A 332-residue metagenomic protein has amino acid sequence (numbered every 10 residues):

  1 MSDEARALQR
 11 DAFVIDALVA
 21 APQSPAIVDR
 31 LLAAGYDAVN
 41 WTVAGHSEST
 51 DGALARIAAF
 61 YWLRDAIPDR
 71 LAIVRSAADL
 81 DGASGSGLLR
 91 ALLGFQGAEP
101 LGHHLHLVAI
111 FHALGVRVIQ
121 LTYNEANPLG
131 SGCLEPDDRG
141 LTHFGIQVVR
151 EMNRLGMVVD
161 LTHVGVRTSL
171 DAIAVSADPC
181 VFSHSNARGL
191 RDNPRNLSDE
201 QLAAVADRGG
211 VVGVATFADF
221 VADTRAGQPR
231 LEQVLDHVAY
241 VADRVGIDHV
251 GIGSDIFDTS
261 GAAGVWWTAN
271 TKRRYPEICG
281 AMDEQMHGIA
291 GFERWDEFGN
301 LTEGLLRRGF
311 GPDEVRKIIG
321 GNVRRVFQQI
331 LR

Functional and structural regions predicted by a protein language model:
M1-D138, H143, D192-R332: N-terminal hydrophobic targeting/anchoring segments and the immediately downstream early-domain regions of hydrolases
A12-F13, G156-V158: Short active-site oxyanion
V14-A21, V164, F182-S185: Histidine-centered catalytic micro-motifs
V28, H104-V108, G165-D178: Distinct, well-ordered alpha-helical segments
R64-A66, D138-L155, A172-F182, R244: Alpha-helix-loop-beta-strand connector modules within alpha/beta enzyme cores
L71, M157-V164: Catalytic beta/alpha-barrel core
N124-E125, T162-T168: Short, surface-exposed recognition loops or helix-turn segments adjacent to catalytic cores
I173-N186, N270-P276: A short alpha/beta connector and helix-capping loop motif
